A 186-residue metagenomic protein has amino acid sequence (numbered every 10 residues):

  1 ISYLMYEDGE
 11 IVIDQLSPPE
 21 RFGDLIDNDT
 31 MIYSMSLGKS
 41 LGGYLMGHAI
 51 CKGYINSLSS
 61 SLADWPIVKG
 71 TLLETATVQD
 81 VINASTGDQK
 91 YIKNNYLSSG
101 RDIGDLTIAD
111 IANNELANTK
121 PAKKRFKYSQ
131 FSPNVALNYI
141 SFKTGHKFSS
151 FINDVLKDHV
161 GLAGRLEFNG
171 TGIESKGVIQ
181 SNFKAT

Functional and structural regions predicted by a protein language model:
I1-L25: A short, well-structured edge-of-sheet supersecondary motif
M5, L25-I26, L72-A76, I103-G104 (+1 more regions): Extracellular/periplasmic catalytic domains that process cell-envelope and extracellular macromolecules
G9, T30-L58, V81, A136-I140: Active-site SXXK
E10-Q15, A63, N94-A122, H146-L166: Short, charged, amphipathic alpha-helices and their helix-cap/turn boundaries
E20-I26, A109-P121, F168-G177: Acidic/His metal-coordination segments adjacent to aromatic residues that form catalytic metal sites in metalloenzymes
C51-D88, T144-F183: Active-site helix/loop module of the DD-peptidase/beta-lactamase fold, centered on the serine-lysine SxxK catalytic
V68-Y96, N114-K124, S129-N134, V178: Conserved catalytic neighborhood of penicillin-recognizing serine enzymes
S132-Y139, I179-T186: Active-site-proximal alpha-helical segments within enzyme catalytic domains
